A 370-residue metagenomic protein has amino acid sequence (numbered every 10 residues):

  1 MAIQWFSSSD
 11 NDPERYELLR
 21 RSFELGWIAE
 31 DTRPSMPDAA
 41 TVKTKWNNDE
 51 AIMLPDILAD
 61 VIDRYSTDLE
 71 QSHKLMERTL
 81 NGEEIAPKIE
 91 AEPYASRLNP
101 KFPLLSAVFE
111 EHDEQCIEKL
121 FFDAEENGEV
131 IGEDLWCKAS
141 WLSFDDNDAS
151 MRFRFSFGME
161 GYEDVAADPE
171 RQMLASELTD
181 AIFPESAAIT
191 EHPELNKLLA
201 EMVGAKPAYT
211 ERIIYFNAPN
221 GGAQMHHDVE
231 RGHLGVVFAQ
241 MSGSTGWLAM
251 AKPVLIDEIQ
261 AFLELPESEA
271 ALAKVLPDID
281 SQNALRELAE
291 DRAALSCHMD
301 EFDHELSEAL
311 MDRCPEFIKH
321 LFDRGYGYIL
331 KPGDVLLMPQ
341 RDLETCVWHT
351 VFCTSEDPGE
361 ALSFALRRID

Functional and structural regions predicted by a protein language model:
M1-L337, R341-D370: N-terminal accessory scaffold of Fe(II)-dependent oxygenases
